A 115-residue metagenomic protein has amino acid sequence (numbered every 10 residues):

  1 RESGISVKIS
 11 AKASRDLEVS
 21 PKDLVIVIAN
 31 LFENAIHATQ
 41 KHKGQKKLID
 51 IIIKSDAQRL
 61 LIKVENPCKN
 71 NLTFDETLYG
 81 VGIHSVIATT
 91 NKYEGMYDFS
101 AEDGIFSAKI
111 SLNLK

Functional and structural regions predicted by a protein language model:
R1-K8: Short conserved segments within the C-terminal catalytic ATPase subdomain
K8-V27, T77: Conserved short strand/loop->alpha-helix "switch" segment adjacent to the catalytic nucleotide/phosphoryl-transfer site
P21-G44: Conserved ATP-binding N-box helix of the HATPase_c
K46-Q58: Short beta-strand/loop element within the Bergerat-fold HATPase_c
Q58-H84: Glycine-rich/acidic phosphate-handling loop/turn and adjacent ATP-lid/helix of nucleotide-binding kinase/ATPase domains
R59, N70, E102-K109: Glycine-rich nucleotide-binding loop
T90-N91: Detector for a conserved hydrophobic position within an alpha-helical segment of the HATPase_c
E94-G104: Glycine-rich ATP-binding loops of the HATPase_c
